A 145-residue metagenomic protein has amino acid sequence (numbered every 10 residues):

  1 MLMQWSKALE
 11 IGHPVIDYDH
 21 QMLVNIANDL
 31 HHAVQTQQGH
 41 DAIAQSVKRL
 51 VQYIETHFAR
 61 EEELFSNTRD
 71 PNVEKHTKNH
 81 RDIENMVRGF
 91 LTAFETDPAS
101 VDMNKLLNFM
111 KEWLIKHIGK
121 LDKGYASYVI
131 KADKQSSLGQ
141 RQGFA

Functional and structural regions predicted by a protein language model:
M1-A145: Small-residue-biased structural context
